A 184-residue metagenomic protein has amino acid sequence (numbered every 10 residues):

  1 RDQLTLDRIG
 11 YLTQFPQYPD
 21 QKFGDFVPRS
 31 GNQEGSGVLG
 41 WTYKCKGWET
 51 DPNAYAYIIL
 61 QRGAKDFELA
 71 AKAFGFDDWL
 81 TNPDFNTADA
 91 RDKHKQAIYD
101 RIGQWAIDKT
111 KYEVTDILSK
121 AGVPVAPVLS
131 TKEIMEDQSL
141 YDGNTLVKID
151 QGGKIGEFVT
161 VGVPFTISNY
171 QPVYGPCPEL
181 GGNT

Functional and structural regions predicted by a protein language model:
R1-Y112, T145-I155: Acidic, glycine-rich segments within the central catalytic cores of soluble metabolic enzymes that bind/position
G37-L39, S119, T160-V163: A generic structural signal for well-ordered coil/turn residues at beta-strand boundaries that shape enzyme active-site
T42, Y57, A126-P127, T166: Structured core elements
A54-A56, A121-P124, V163: A short pocket-lining beta-strand/turn micro-motif at the edge of beta-sheets
S119-L140: Conserved PLP cofactor-binding pocket of PLP-dependent enzymes
K154-T184: Flexible, small-/acidic-enriched active-site or ligand-binding loops
